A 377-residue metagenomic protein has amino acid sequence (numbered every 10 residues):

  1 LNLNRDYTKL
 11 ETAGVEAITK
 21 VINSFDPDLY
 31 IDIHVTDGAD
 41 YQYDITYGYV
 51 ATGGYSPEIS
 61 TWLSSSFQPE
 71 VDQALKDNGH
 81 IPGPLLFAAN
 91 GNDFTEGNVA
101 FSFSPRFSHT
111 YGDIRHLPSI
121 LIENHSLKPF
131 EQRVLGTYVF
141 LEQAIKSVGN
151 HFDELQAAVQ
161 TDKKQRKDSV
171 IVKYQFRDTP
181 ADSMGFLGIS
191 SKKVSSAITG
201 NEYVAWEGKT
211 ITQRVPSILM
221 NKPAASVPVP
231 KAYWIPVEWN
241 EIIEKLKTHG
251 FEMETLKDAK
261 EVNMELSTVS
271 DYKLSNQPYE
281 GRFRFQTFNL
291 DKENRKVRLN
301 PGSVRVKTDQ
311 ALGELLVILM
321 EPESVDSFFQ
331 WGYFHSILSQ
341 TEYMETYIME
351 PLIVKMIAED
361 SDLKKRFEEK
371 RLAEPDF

Functional and structural regions predicted by a protein language model:
L1-F377: Structured catalytic-domain cores with a bias toward divalent-metal coordination
